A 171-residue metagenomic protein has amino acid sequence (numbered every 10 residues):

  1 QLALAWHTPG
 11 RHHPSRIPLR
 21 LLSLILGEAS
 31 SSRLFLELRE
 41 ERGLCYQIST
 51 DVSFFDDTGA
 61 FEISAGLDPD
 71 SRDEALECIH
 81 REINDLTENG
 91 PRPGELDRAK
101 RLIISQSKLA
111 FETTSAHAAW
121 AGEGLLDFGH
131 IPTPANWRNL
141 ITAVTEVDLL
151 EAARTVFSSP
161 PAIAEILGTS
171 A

Functional and structural regions predicted by a protein language model:
Q1-P9, R39-A143, P160-G168: M16 family metallopeptidases and their MPP-like homologs
Q1-R33, G124-L125: His/Glu-based metal-binding/catalytic segments typifying zinc-dependent metallopeptidases
P14-I17, L26, S30, S71 (+3 more regions): Short amphipathic alpha-helical segments
R20, L149, I163: Short, conserved catalytic/metal-binding micro-motifs enriched in Asp/Glu and His
T145-R154: Low-complexity, intrinsically disordered Gly/Pro/Thr-rich segments
